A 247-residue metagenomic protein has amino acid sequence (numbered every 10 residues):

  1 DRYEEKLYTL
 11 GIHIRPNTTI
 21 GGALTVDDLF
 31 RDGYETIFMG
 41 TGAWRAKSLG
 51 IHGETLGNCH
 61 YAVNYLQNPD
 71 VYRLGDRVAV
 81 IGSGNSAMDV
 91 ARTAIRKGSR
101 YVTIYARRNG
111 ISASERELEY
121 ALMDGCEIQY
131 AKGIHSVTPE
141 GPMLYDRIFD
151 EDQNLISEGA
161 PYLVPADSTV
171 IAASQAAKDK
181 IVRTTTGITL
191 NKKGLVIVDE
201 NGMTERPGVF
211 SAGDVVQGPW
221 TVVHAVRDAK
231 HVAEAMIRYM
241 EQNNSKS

Functional and structural regions predicted by a protein language model:
D1-L10, A91-H135, N243-S247: Rossmann-like dinucleotide-binding cores of NAD(P)H-dependent redox enzymes
R2-H52, H135-P142, S168-V170, Q175-I181: Feature captures the FAD/FMN-dependent oxidoreductase FAD-binding
H13-N17, H60, E127-Q129, F210: General small-molecule cofactor/ligand-binding pocket signal
N17, L74-V78, A131, R206: Phosphate-coordination loops involved in phosphoryl transfer and adenosine-cofactor binding
T55-G75, S157, P165-P219: FAD-site-proximal beta/loop scaffold in flavoenzymes
R73-S99: Rossmann-like NAD(P)H-binding beta-loop-alpha module
S83, A106-N109, D214: Cofactor-binding loop segments of dinucleotide-utilizing enzymes, especially the Rossmann-like FAD- and NAD(P)+-binding
V90, A212-N243: A conserved FAD-binding loop/helix module that cradles the flavin
